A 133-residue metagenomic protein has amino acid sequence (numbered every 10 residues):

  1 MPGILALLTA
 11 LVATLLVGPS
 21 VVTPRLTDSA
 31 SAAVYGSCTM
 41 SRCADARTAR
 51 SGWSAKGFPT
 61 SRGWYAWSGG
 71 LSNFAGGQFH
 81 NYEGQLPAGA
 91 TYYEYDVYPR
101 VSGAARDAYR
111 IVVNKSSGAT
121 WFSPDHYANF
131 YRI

Functional and structural regions predicted by a protein language model:
M1-L26: Secretory targeting and sorting signals
A30-A33: Boundary at the C-terminal end of the N-terminal hydrophobic targeting segment
Y35-W67: N-terminal secretory signal peptides
K56-G57, S61-I133: Functional cores of ribonucleases/endoribonucleases
